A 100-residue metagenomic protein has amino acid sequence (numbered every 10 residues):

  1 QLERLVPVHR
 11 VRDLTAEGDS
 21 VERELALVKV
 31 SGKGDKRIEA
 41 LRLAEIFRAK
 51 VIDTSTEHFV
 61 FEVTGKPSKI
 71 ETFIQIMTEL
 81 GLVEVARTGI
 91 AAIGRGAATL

Functional and structural regions predicted by a protein language model:
Q1-L100: Long, contiguous binding/interaction regions
